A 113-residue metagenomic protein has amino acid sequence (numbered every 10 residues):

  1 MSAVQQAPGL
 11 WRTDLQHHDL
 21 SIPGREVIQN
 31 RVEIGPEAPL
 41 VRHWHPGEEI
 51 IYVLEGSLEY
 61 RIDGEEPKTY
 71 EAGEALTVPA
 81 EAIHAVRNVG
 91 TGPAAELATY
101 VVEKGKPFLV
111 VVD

Functional and structural regions predicted by a protein language model:
M1-R31, T69, T77, P107-D113: A short, N-terminal "cap"/entry segment at the start of jelly-roll beta-barrel domains of the cupin/DSBH fold
P23-R25, E37-I50: A short beta-loop-beta micro-motif enriched in histidine and acidic residues
Q29-R31, I50, A75-T77, A98-T99: Conserved hydrophobic/aromatic beta-strand scaffold that supports enzyme active sites
I34, G64-E81: Short acidic-glycine-tyrosine-enriched beta hairpin
L40-H45, I62, T69, R87-V89 (+1 more regions): Short histidine-centered beta-strand/loop micro-motifs that create catalytic or ligand/metal-coordination sites
P46-G64, A72-E74: Glycine- and acidic-residue-biased ligand/ion/polar-headgroup-sensing regions
P67, E81-K106: Ligand-binding loop in jelly-roll beta-barrel domains
